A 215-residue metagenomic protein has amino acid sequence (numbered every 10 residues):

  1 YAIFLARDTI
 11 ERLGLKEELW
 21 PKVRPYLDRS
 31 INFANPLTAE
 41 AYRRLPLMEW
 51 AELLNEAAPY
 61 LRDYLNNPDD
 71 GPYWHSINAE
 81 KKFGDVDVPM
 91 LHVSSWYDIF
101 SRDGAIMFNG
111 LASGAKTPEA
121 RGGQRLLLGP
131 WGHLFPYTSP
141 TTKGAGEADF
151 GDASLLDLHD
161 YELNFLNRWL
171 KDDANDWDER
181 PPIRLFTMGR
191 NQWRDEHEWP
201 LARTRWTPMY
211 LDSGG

Functional and structural regions predicted by a protein language model:
I3-M48, L53-H75, A79, D85-V88 (+1 more regions): Alpha/beta-hydrolase-fold serine-hydrolase catalytic core, especially in secreted/extracellular enzymes
